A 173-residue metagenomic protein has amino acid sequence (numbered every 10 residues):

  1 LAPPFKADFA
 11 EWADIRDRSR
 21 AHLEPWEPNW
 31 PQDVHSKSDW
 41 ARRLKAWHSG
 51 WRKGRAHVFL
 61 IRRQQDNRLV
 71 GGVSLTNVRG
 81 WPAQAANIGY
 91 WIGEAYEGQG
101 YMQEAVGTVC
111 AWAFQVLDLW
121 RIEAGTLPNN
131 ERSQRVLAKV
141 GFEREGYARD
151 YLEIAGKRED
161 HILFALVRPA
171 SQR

Functional and structural regions predicted by a protein language model:
P3-E11, I15-H22, V58-R173: Acyl-donor (CoA/ACP) binding surface of acyl/acetyltransferases
E24-A46: Conserved GNAT-fold acetyl-CoA-binding loop/helix
A46-G50, W112: A generic secondary-structure signal
S49-G54, F142: Short loop/turn motifs at secondary-structure junctions and domain boundaries
